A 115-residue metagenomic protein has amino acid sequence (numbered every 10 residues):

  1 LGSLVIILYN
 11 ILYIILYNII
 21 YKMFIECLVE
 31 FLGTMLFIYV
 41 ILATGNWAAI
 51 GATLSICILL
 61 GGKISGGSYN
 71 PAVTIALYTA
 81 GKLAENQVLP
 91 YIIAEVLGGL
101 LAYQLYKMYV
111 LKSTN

Functional and structural regions predicted by a protein language model:
L1-N115: Membrane-interface helix-loop junctions and terminal tails of multi-pass membrane proteins
